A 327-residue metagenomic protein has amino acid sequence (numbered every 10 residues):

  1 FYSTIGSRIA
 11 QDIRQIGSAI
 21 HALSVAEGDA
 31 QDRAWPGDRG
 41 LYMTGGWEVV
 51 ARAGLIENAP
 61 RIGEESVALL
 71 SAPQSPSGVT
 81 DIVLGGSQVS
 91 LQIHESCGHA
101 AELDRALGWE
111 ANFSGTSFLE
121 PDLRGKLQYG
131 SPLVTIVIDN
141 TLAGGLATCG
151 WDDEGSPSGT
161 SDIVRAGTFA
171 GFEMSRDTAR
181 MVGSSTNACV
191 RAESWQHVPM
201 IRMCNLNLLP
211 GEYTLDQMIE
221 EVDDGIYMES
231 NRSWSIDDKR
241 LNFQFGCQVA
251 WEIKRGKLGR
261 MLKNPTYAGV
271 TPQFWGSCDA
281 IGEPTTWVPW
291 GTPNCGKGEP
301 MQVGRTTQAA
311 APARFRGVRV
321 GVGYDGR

Functional and structural regions predicted by a protein language model:
F1-R327: N-terminal small-residue-enriched
